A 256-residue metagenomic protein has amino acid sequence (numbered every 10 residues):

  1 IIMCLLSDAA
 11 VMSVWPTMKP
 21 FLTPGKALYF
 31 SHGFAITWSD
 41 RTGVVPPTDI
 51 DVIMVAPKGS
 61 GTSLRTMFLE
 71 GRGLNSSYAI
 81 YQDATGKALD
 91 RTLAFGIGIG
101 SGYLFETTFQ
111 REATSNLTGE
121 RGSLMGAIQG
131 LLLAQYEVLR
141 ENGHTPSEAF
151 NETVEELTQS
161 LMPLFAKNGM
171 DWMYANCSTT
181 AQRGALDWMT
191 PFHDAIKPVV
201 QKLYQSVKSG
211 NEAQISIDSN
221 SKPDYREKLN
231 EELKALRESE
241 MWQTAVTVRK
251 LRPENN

Functional and structural regions predicted by a protein language model:
I1-V44: Rossmann-fold NAD(P) dinucleotide-binding segment
L6, A10, A84, A127 (+2 more regions): Catalytic cores of large soluble enzymes that bind and process phosphate-bearing ligands
M12-F21, A134, Y174-T179: Short, basic, helix/turn surface patches
P16, P20, L133, E137 (+2 more regions): A broad, structural surface signal
Y29-R121: Rossmann-fold dinucleotide-binding core
G86-E141, S147-F165: Active-site-proximal catalytic alpha-helix in oxidoreductases
E141-N256: NAD(P)-dependent Rossmann-like dehydrogenase/reductase catalytic/cofactor-binding core
